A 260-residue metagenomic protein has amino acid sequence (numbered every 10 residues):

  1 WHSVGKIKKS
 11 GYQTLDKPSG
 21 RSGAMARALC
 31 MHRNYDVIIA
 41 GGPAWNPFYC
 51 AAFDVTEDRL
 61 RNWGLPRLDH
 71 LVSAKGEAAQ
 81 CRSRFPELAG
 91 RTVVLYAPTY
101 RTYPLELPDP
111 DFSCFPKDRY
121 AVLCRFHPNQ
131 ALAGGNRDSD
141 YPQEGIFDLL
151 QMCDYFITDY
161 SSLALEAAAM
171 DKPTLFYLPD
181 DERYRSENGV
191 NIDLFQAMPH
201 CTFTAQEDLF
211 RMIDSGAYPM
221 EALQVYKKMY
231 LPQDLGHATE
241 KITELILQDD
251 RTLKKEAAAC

Functional and structural regions predicted by a protein language model:
W1-K75: Active-site and donor-binding regions of nucleotide-sugar-utilizing enzymes
G41-A44, P128, Y160, A205: Helix N-cap/beta->alpha junction signal
A51-A52, L60-N136, F203, D234-E240: Conserved catalytic-core segment of nucleotide-activated headgroup transferases in glycan assembly
Q130-N136, S162-L231: Catalytic binding pocket for nucleotide-activated donors in carbohydrate/polymer assembly enzymes
R137-Q143: Active-site donor-binding acidic/aromatic loop of nucleotide-activated sugar and phosphosugar transferases involved
E144-M152: Short acidic alpha-helix that forms the nucleotide-activated donor recognition element in Leloir-type transferases
Q151-S161: Acidic donor-binding loop of glycosyltransferase active sites
L235-C260: C-terminal alpha-helical cap of glycosyltransferases
